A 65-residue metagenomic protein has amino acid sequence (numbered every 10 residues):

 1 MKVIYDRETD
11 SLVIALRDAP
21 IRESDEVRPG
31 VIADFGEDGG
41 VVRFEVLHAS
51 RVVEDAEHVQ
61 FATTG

Functional and structural regions predicted by a protein language model:
M1-G65: Small, basic N-terminal interaction modules of short regulatory proteins
